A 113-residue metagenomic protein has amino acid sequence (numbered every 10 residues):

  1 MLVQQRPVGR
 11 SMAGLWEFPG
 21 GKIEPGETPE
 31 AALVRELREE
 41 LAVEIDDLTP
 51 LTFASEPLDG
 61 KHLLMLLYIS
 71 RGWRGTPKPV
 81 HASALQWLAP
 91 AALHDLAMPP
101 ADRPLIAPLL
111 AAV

Functional and structural regions predicted by a protein language model:
M1-E17: N-terminal strand-loop-strand
R6-G9, V43, M98: Short coil/turn segments
E17, W87, P100: Short aromatic/basic micro-patch
F18-P50, A89: The catalytic Nudix box helix
E44, F53-P77, A84-Q86, L109: Active-site-adjacent beta-strand/loop module that shapes the phosphate/pyrophosphate-binding cleft
W73-G75, P90-P104: C-terminal structural segments of small proteins and small subunits
R103-V113: Charged phosphate-binding loop/patch that engages nucleotide di/tri-phosphates or the phosphate backbone of nucleic
